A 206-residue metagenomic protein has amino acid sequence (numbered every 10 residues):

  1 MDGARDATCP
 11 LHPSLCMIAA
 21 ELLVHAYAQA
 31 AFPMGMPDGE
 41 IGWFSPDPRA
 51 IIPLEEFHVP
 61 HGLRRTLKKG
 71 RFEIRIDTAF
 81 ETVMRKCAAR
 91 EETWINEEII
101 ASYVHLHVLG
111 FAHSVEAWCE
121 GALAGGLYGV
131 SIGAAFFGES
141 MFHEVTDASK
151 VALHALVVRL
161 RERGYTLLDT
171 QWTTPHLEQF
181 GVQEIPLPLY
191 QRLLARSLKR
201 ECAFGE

Functional and structural regions predicted by a protein language model:
D6-E206: N-acyltransferase acceptor-side catalytic subdomain
